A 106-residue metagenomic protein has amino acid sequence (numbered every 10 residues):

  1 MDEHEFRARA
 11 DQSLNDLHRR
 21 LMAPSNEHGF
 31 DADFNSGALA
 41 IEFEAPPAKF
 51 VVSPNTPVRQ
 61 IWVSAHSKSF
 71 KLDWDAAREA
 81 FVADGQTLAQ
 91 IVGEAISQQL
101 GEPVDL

Functional and structural regions predicted by a protein language model:
M1-L106: N-terminal intrinsically disordered, cationic/polar leader segments that include organellar targeting peptides
